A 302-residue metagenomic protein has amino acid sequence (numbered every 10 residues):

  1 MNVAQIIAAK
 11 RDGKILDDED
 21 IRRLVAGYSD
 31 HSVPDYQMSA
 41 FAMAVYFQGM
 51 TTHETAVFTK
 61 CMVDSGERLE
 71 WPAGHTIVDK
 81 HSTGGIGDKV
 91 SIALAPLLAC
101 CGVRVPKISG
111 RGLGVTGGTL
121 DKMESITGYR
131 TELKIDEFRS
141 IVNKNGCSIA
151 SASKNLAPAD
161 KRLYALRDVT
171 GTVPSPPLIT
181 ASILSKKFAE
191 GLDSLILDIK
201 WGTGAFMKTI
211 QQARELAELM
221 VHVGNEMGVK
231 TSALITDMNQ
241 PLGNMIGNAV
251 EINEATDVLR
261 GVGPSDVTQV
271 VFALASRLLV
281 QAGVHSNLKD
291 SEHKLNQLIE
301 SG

Functional and structural regions predicted by a protein language model:
M1-G87: Acidic, glycine/proline-rich low-complexity segments that act as flexible tails and inter-domain linkers
A4-I15, V223, K230-G302: A glycine- and small/hydrophobic-rich beta-loop-beta segment that serves as a flexible "lid/hinge" or phosphate-binding
A42-V45, D160-V169, D198-M207, M238-P241: Active-site-proximal beta-alpha loop/turn segments in soluble metabolic enzymes
F47, A93-P106, K186-G191, E226-M227 (+1 more regions): Alpha-helix C-terminal capping segments
T76-A99, V103-V115: Glycine/serine-rich anion-binding loops at beta->alpha junctions that coordinate negatively charged ligand groups
K122-S148, E218-G224, G228: A glycine-rich helix N-cap at a beta->alpha junction
N143-E190: Phosphate/diphosphate-binding glycine-rich loops and adjacent basic-rich segments that engage nucleotide
L195, I199-M238: Functional cores that coordinate and move charged inorganic groups
